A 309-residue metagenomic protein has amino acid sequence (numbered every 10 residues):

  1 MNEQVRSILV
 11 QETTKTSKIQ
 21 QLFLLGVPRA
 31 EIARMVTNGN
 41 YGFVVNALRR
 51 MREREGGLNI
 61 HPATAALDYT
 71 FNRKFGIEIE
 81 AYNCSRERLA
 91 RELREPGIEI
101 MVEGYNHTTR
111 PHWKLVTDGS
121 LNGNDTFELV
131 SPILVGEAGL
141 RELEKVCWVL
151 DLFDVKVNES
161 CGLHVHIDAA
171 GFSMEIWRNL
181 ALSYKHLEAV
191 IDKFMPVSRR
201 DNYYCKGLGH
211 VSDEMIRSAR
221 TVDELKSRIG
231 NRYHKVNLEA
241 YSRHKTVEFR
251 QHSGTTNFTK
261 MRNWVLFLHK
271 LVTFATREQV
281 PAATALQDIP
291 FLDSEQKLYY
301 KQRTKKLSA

Functional and structural regions predicted by a protein language model:
M1-I8: Short, Lys/Arg-enriched N-terminal segment that forms or immediately precedes the first helix of a structured domain
I8-Q11, Y41: Eukaryotic N-terminal low-complexity, Ser/Thr- and Lys/Arg-rich leader segments that predominantly function as
V10-V27: Short, amphipathic alpha-helical "recognition" segments used to contact nucleic acids or chromatin
I19, Y41-V45: Helix-turn-helix DNA-binding helix
L25-M35, C161-H164: Short, charged amphipathic recognition helices of the HTH superfamily and cognate SANT/SANTA-like modules
A30-E31, G42, R49-K156, A170-A309: C-terminal accessory/tail domains of diverse enzymes
V36-T37, L48: A general structural motif at alpha-helix termini
